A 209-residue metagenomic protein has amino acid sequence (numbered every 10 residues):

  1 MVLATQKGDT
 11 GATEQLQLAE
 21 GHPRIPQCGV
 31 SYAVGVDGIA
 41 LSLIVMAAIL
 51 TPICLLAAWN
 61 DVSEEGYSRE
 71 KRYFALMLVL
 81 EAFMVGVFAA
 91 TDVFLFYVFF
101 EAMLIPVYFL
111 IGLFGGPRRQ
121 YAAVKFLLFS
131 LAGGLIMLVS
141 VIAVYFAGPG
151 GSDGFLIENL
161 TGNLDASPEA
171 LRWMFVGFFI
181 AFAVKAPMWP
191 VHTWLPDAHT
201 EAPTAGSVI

Functional and structural regions predicted by a protein language model:
M1-V2: N-terminal signal-anchor transmembrane alpha helix
T5-S31, L135-D197: Juxtamembrane/interfacial segments at transmembrane-helix boundaries in multi-pass membrane proteins
L18-S31, V36-L135, H199, P203-T204: Internal transmembrane alpha-helices of multipass membrane proteins
E81-A82, A123, N159, F179 (+2 more regions): Short, hydrophobic/aromatic alpha-helical segments in well-folded domains
V191, T204-I209: Extended, hydrophobic alpha-helical segments in both membrane/secreted and soluble proteins
